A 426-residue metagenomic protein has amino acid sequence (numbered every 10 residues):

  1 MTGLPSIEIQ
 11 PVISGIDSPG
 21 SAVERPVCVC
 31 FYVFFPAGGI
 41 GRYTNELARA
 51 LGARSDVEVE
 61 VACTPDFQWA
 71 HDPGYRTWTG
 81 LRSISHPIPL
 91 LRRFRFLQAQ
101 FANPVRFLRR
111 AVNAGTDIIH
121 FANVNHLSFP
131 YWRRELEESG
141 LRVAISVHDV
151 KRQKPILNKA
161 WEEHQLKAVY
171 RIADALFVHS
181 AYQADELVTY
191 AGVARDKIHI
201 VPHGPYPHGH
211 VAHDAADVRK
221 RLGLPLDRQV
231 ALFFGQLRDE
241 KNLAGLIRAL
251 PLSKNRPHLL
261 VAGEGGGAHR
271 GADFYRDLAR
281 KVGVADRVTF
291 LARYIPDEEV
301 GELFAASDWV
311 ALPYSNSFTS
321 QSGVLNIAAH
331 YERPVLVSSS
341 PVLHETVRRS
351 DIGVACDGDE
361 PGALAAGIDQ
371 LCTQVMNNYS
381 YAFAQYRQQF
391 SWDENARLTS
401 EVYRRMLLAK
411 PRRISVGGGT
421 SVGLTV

Functional and structural regions predicted by a protein language model:
S6-I7, V12-G15, V33-G38, R49-A102 (+4 more regions): N-terminal strand-loop element at the rim of the active site of nucleotide-sugar-dependent glycosyltransferases
I13-G15, D185-T189, D196, G204-R221 (+1 more regions): Acidic anion/phosphate-binding donor-loop and adjacent secondary structure in glycosyltransferase catalytic cores
P65-Q68, P205, H258-R276, R293: Glycosyltransferase donor-sugar binding loop
Q100-L108, I119-L141: An aromatic- and histidine-rich active-site surface loop
H210-L224, Y275-D277, M376, S380-Y381: A short helix/loop element that forms part of the nucleotide-sugar donor recognition site in Leloir-type
P225-K241, I247-L250, L259-L260: Conserved donor-binding/catalytic core segment of Leloir-type glycosyltransferases
A272-E298: Nucleotide-activated donor-binding/catalytic signature segment of Leloir-type glycosyltransferases, i.e., the conserved
E302-T319, R333: Acidic donor-binding loop of glycosyltransferase active sites
